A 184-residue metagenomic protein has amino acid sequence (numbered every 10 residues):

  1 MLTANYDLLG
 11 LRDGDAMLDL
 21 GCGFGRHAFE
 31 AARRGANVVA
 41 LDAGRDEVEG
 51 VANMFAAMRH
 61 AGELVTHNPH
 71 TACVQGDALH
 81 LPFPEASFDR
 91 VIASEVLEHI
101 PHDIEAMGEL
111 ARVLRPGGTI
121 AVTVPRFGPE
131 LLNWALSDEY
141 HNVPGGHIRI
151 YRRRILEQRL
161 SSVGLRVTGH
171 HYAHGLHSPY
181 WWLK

Functional and structural regions predicted by a protein language model:
M1-P84, R90-S94, I104-M107: Conserved N-terminal segment of class I S-adenosyl-L-methionine
V38, I120-A121: A short hydrophobic/small-residue beta-strand
E95-H99: A short His-aromatic
I104-T119: A short glycine-rich, Lys/Arg-flanked "PGG" loop and its adjoining helix->strand segment in the class I
V122-R149, E157-R159: Short, glycine-/aromatic-enriched active-site segment of Class I SAM-dependent methyltransferases
R154-H171: A SAM-dependent methyltransferase catalytic signature shared across enzymes that methylate proteins
T168-K184: Conserved catalytic loop of SAM-dependent methyltransferase domains
